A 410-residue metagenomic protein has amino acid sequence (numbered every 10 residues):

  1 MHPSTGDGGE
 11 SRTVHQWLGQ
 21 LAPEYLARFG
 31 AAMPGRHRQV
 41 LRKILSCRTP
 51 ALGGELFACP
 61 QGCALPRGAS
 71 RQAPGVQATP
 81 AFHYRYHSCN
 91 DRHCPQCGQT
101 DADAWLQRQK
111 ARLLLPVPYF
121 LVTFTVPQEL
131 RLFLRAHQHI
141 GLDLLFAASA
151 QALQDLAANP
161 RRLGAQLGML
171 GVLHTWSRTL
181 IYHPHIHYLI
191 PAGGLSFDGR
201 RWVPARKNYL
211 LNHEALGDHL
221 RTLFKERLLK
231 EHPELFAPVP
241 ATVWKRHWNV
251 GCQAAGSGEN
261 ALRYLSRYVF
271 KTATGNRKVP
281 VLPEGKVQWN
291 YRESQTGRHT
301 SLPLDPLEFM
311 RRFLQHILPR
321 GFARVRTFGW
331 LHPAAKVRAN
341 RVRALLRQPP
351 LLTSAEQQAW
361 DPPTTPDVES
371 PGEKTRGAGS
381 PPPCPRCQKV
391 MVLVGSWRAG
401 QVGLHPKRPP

Functional and structural regions predicted by a protein language model:
M1-S70, G75-P410: Beta->alpha loop/short-helix hinge microenvironment recognizer with preference for catalytic Tyr/His contexts
